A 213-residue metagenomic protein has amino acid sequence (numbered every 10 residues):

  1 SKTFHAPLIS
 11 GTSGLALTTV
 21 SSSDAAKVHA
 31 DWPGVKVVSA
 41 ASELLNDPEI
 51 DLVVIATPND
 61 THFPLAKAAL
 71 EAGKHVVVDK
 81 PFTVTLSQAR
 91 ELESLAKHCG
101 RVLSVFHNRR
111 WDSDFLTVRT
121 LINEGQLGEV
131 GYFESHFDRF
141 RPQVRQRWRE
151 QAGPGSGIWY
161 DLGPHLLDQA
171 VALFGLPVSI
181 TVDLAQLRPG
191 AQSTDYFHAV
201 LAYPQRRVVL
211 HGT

Functional and structural regions predicted by a protein language model:
S1-W32: N-terminal Rossmann-like dinucleotide-binding module
H5, V35-L95: Beta-loop-alpha module in the N-terminal Rossmann-like domain of NAD(P)-dependent dehydrogenases, especially those
T19, L52, Y132: Short, Asp-centered acidic motifs that coordinate Mg2+ and/or phosphate in catalytic or ligand-binding sites
S22, S39, V78, L86 (+3 more regions): Short loop/edge segments at beta-strand edges and connector loops that shape dinucleotide/nucleotide cofactor-binding
E91-N108, G128-S135: Rossmann-fold dehydrogenase core element
R109-G190: Predominantly a Rossmann-like dinucleotide-binding segment in NAD(P)-dependent oxidoreductases
L187-D195, P204-T213: NAD(P)-dinucleotide binding in Rossmann-like oxidoreductases
